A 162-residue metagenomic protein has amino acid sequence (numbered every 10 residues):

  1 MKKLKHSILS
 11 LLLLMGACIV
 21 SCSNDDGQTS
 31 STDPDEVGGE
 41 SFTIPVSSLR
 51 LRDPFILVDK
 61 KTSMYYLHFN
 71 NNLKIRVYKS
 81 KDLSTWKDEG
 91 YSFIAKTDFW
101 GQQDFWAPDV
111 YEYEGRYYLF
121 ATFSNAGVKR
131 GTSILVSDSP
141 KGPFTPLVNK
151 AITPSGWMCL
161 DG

Functional and structural regions predicted by a protein language model:
M1-D33: Bacterial Sec-dependent N-terminal signal peptides
C22-G162: Carbohydrate-active catalytic/glycan-binding domains of CAZyme proteins, especially the secreted or lumenal ectodomains
